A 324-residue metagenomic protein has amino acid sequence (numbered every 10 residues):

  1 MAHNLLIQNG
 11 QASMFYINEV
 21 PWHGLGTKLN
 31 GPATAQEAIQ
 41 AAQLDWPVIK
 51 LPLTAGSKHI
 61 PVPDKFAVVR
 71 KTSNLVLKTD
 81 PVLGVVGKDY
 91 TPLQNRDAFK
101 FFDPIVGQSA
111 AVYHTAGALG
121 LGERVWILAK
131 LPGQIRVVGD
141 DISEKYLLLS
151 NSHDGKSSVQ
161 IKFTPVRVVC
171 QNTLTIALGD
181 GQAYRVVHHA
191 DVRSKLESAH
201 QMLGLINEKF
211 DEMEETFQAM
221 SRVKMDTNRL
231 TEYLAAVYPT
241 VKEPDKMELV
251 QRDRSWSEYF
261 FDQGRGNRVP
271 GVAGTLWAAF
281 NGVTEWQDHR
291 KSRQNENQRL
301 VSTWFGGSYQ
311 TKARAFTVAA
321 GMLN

Functional and structural regions predicted by a protein language model:
M1-L53, G117, P132-N324: Intrinsically disordered, low-complexity regions enriched in serine/threonine
V48-D64: An N-terminal amphipathic alpha-helical segment
H59-D89: A short, surface-exposed helix-loop junction/capping segment
V62, G122-E123, I142-S143: Short, well-ordered loop/turn elements at secondary-structure boundaries
S73, G107, H153-G155: Short, solvent-exposed coil/turn segments at beta-strand boundaries
L83-V85, D97, V137: Acidic, serine/threonine- and proline-rich intrinsically disordered low-complexity regions
K88-V112: Amphipathic alpha-helical segments
I105-V137, P239: Ser/Thr-rich, low-complexity intrinsically disordered terminal regions
